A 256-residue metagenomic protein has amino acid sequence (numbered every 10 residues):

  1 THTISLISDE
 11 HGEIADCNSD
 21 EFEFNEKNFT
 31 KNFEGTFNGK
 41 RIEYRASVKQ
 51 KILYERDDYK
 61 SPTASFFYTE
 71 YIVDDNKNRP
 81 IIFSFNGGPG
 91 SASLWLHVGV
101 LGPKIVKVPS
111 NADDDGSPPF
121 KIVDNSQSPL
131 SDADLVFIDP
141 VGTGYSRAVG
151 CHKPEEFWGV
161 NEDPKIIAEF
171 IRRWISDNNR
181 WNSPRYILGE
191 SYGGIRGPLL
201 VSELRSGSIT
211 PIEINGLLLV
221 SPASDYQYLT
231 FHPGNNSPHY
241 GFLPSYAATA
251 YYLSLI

Functional and structural regions predicted by a protein language model:
L6-D16, D58-E156: N-terminal cap/lid subdomain of alpha/beta-hydrolase-fold enzymes
E23-V73: N-terminal cap/lid segment of alpha/beta-hydrolase-fold proteins
D74, R173, D177, E203-G207: Active-site catalytic microenvironments for nucleophilic, acid-base chemistry
N86, D139, L188, L218-S221: Alpha/beta-hydrolase-fold catalytic nucleophile elbow
P103-V108, V201, R205-I256: A catalytic-pocket lid/entrance helix-loop region that shapes and gates access to the active site across common
L130, P140, F157-S176: Alpha/beta-hydrolase active-site loop
N179-Y192: Alpha/beta-hydrolase fold nucleophile elbow
G189-S202: Glycine-rich nucleophile elbow surrounding the catalytic serine of serine-hydrolase chemistry
